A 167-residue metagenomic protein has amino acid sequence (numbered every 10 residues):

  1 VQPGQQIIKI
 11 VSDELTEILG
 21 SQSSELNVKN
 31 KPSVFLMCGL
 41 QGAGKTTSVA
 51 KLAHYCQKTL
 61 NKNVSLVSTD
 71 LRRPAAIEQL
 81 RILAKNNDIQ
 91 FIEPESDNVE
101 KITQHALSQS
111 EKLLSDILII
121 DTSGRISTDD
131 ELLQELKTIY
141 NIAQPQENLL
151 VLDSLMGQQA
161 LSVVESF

Functional and structural regions predicted by a protein language model:
V1-T69, A76-S96, E100-E111, D116-T122: Primarily NTPase-proximal linker/entry elements flanking Walker-type ATP/GTP-binding cores
L71-R72, T122-G124, S154-L155: Conserved Walker B
P74-L80, Q159-V163: Short, glycine/polar-rich helix-capping loops at beta-to-alpha or helix-loop-helix junctions that flank or form
K101-K112, S127-F167: Conserved catalytic-core segment of NTP-binding enzymes
